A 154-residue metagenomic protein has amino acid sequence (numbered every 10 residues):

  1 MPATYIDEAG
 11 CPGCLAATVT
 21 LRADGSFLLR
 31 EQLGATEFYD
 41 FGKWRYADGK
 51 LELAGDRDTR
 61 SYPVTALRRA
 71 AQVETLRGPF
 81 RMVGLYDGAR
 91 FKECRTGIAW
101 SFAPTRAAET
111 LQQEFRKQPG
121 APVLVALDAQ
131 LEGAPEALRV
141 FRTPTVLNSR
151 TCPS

Functional and structural regions predicted by a protein language model:
M1-S154: Lipid interaction determinants
